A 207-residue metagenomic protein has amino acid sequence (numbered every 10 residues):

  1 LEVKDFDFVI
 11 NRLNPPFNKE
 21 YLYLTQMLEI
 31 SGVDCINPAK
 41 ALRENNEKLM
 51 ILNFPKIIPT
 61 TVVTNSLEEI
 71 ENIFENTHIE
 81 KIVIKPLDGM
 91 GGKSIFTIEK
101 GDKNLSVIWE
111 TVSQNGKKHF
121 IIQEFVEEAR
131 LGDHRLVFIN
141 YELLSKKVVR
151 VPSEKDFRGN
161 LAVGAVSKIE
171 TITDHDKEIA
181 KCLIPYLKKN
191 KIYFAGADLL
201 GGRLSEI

Functional and structural regions predicted by a protein language model:
L1-T64, E69: Conserved N-proximal alpha/beta basic substrate-recognition cap immediately N-terminal to, or forming the N-lobe
N14, A39, L87, F125-V126 (+2 more regions): Anionic group-transfer/hydrolysis microenvironments
E29, E75-H78, K188: Anion (oxyanion) recognition and catalysis
V33-D34, P59, I79-K81, K118-F120 (+1 more regions): A structural micro-motif
A39-E44, V149-P152, L200-R203: Short glycine-enriched loops at secondary-structure junctions
E68, F74-E80, D88-I179: Phosphate-binding site of ATP-dependent enzymes
P185-I207: Conserved metal-phosphate-binding beta-hairpin within the catalytic cores of diverse ATP-dependent phosphoryl-transfer
